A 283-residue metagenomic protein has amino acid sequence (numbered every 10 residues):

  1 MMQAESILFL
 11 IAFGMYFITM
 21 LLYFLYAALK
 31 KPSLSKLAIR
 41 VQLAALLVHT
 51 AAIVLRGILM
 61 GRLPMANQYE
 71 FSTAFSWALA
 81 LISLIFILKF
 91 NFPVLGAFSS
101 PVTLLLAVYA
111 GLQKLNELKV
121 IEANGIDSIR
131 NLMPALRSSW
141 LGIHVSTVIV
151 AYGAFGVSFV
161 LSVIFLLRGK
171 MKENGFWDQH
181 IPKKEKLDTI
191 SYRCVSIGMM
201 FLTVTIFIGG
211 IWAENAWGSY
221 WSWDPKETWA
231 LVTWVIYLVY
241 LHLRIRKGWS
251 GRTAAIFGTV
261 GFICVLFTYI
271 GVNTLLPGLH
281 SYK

Functional and structural regions predicted by a protein language model:
M1-K283: Polytopic transmembrane helical bundles with strong interfacial aromatic enrichment
